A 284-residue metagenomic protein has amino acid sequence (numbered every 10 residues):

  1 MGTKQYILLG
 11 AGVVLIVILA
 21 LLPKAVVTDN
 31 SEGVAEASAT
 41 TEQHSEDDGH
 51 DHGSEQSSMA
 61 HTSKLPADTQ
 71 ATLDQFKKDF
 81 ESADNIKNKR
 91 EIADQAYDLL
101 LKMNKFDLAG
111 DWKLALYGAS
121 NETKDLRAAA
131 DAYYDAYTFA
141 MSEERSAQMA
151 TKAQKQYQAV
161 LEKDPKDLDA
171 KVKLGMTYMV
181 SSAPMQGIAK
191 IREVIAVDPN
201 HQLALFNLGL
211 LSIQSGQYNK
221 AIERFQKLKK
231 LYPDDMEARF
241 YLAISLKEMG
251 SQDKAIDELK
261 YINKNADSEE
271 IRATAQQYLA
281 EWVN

Functional and structural regions predicted by a protein language model:
G2-D107, D111: N-terminal leader/linker segments that initiate helical-solenoid repeat arrays
K87, S120-N121, P165, P199 (+2 more regions): Short coil turns that delineate tetratricopeptide repeat
I92, D125-L126, A170, A204 (+3 more regions): TPR alpha-solenoid repeat register
Q95, A128, A132, K173 (+3 more regions): Canonical tetratricopeptide repeat
